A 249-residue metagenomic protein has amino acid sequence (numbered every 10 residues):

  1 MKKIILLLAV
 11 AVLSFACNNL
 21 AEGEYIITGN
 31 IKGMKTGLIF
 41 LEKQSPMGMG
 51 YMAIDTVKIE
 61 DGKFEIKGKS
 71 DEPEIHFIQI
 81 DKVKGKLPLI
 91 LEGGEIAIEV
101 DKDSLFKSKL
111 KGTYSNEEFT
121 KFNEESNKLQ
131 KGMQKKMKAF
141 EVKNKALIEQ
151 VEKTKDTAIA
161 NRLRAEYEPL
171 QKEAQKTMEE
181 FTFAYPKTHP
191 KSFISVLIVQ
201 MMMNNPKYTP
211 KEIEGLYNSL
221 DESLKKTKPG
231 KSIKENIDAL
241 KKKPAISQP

Functional and structural regions predicted by a protein language model:
I4-L13: Sec-dependent N-terminal signal peptides
C17-E173, E179: A non-transmembrane, solvent-exposed segment enriched in polar/low-complexity residues
Y167-H189, Y208-E212: Amphipathic alpha-helical coiled-coil segments
M178, P210-L220, S247-P249: Alpha-helical repeat scaffolds
T188-S192, S223-K231: Short solvent-exposed coil/turn linkers within tandem alpha-helical repeat scaffolds
Q200-N205: Structural detector for internal amphipathic alpha-helices that build alpha-solenoid repeat scaffolds
N236-P249: N-terminal "domain-start" segment that seeds a small globular fold
